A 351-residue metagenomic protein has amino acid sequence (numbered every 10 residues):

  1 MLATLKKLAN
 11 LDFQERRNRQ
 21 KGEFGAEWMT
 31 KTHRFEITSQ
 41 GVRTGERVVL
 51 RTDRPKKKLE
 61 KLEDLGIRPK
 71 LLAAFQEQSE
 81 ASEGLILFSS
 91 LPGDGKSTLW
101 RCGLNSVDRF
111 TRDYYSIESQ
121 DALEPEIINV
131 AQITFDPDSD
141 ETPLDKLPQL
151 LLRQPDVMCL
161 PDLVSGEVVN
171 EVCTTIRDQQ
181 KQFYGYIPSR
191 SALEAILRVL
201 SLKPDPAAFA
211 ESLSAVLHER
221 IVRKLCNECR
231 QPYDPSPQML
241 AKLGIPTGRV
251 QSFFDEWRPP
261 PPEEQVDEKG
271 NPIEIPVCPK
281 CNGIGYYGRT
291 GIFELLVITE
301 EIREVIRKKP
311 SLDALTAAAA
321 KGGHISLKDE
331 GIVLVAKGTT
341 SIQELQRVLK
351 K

Functional and structural regions predicted by a protein language model:
M1-D94, S326, G331-K351: N-terminal "pre-motor" subdomain/linker immediately upstream of P-loop NTPase catalytic cores
L5, F35, Q78, S119 (+5 more regions): Residue-level signature of catalytic and energy-coupling elements of molecular machines, predominantly ATP/GTP-dependent
M29-T32, Q40-T44, R54-K57, P92-D94 (+7 more regions): Conserved nucleotide-binding/hydrolysis micro-motifs of P-loop NTPases
E63, P69-F75, T247-K351: NTP-binding/hydrolysis catalytic cores, primarily Walker-type P-loop NTPases
S79, E83-G84, R101-R223: Switch/coupling sub-region of P-loop NTPases
L85-S89, Y115, V277: Short hydrophobic/aromatic beta-strand immediately N-terminal to the Walker A/P-loop
D94, R109, Y186-V297: Cys/His-rich Zn2+-binding cysteine-cluster or related metal-binding knuckle/ribbon modules and their
S97: Walker A/P-loop
